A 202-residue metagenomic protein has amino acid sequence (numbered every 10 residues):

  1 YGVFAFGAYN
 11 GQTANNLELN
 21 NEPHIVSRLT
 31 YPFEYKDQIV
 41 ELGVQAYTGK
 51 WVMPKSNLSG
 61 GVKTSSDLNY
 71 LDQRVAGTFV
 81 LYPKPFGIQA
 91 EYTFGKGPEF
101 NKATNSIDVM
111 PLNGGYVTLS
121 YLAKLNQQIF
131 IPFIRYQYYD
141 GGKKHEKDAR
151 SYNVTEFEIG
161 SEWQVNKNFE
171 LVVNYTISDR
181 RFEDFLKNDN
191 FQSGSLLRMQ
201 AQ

Functional and structural regions predicted by a protein language model:
Y1-Q45: Aromatic- and glycine-enriched pocket-lining scaffold segments that form the walls of small-molecule binding clefts
K36-Q202: Outer-membrane beta-barrel pore domains
